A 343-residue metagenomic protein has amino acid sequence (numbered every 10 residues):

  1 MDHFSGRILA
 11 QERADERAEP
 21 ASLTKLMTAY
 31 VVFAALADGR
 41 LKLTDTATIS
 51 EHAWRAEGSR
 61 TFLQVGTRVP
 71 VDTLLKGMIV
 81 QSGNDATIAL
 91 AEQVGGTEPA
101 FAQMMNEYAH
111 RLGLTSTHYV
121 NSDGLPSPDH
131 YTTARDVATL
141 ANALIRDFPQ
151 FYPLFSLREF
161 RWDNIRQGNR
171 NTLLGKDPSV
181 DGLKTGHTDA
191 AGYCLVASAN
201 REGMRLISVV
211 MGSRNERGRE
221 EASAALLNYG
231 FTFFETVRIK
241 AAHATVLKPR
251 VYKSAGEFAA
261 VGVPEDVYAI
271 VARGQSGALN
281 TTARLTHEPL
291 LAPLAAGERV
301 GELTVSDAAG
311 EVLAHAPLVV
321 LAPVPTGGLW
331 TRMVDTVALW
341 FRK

Functional and structural regions predicted by a protein language model:
M1-A138, N142-F148, F160-D163: Active-site-adjacent loops and short helices of periplasmic peptidoglycan-processing enzymes
L114-T115, P126-Y131, R135-K343: Domain-terminus/edge residues, biased toward the C-terminal soluble/receptor-binding domains of extracytoplasmic
